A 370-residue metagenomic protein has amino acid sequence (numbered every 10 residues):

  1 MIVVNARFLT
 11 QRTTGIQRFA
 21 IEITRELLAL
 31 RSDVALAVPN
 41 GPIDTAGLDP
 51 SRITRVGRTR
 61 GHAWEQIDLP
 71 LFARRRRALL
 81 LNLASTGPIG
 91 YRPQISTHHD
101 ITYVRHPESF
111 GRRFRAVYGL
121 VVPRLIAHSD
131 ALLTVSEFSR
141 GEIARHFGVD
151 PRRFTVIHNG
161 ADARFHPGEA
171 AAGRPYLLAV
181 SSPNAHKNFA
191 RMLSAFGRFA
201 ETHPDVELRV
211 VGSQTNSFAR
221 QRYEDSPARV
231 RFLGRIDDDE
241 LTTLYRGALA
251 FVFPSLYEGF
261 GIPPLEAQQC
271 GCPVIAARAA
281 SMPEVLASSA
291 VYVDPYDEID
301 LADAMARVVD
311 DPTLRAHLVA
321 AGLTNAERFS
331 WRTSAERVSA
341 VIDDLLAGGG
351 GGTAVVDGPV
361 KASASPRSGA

Functional and structural regions predicted by a protein language model:
M1-A370: Carbohydrate transferase catalytic cores enriched for Leloir-type hexosyltransferases
